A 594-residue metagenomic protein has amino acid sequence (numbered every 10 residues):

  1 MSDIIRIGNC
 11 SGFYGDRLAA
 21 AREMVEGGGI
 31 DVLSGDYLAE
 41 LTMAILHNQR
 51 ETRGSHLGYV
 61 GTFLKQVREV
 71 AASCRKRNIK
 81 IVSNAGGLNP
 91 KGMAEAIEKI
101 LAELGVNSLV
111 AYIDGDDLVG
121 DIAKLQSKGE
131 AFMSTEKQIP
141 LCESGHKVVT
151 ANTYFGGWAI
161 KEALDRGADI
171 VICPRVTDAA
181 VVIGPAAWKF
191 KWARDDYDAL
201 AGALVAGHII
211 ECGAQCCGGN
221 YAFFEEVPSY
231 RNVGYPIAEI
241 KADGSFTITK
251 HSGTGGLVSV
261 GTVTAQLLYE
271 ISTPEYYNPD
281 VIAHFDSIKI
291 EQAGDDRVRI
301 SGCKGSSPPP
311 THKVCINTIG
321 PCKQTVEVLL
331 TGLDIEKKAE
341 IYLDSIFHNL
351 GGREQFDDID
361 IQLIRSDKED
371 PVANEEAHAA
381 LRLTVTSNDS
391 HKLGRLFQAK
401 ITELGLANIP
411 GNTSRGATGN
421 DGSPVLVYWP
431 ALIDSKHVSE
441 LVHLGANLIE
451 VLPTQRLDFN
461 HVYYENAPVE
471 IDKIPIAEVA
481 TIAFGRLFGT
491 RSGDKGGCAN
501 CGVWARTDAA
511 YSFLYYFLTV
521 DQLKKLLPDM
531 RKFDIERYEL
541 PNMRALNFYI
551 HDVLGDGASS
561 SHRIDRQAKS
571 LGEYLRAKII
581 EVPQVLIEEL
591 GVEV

Functional and structural regions predicted by a protein language model:
M1-E23: N-terminal amphipathic/basic leader segments beginning at the initiator methionine
S2-I4, E40-H56, R75, D117-H146: Gly-rich Lys/Arg/Thr-decorated short loops/hinges at beta-loop-alpha junctions or inter-strand turns that position
N84-N89, A168-P185, T490-T507: Conserved phosphate/anionic-ligand binding catalytic regions in large, soluble enzymes, centered on
A102-L118, I183-F224, P228, Y516 (+1 more regions): Catalytic or ion-translocation cores adjacent to nucleophile or general acid/base/metal-coordination motifs in diverse
L200-G302, K323: A conserved active-site cap/scaffold subdomain adjacent to cofactor or substrate pockets
E270-V298, D458-F488: Short, Gly/Pro- and small/polar-rich lid/capping loops
G302-I482, K495, W504-Y511, Y516 (+3 more regions): C-terminal non-catalytic interaction/assembly regions of soluble proteins
F533-V594: Helix-rich interaction surfaces within compact, conserved domain-sized segments that mediate assembly or partner
